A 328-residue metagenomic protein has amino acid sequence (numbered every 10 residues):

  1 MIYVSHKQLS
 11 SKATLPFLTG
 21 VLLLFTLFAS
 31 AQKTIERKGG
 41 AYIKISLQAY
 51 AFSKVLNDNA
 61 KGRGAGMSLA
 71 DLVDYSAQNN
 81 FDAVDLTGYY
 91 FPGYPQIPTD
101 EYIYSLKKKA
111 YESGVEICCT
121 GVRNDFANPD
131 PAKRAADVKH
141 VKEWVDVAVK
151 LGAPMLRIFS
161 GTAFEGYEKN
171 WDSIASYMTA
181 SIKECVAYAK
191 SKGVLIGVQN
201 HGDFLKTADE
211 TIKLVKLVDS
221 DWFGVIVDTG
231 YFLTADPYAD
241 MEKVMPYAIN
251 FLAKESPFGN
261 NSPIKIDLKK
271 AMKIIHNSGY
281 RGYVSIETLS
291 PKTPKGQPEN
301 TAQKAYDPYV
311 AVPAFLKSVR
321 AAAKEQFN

Functional and structural regions predicted by a protein language model:
M1-T34: Bacterial Sec-dependent N-terminal signal peptides
A31-N80, L205-N328: Histidine-acidic metal/acid-base catalytic patches
Q32-G40, D71, I103-C119, N124-G224: Active-site acidic/histidine proton-transfer and metal-coordination neighborhood in alpha/beta enzyme cores
S46-Y50, D85-T87, C118-R123, L156-F159 (+4 more regions): A cross-family glycoside hydrolase active-site/sugar-binding cleft signature
K54-N57, Y90-Y94, F126-D130, F164-K169 (+3 more regions): A short acidic, helix-capping loop that chelates divalent metal ions and anchors anionic groups
G62-D71, Y94-Y104: Aromatic- and glycine-enriched glycan-recognition loops and surfaces that form the carbohydrate-binding subsites
A65, A83-G93, D137: Active-site-adjacent substrate/metal-binding segments within catalytic domains of carbohydrate-active enzymes
F81, V115, A148, A153 (+2 more regions): A structural motif
